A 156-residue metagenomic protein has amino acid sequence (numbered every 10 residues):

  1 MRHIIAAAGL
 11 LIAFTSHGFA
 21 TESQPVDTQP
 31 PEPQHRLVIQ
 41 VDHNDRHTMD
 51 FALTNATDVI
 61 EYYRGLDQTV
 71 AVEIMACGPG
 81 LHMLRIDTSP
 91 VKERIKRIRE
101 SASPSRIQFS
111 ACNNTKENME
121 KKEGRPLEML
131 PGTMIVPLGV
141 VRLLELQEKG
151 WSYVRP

Functional and structural regions predicted by a protein language model:
M1-I4: Positively charged n-region of N-terminal signal peptides that target proteins for export
A7-S16: Bacterial N-terminal signal peptides
G18-A20: Boundary at the C-terminal end of the N-terminal hydrophobic targeting segment
P31-N44, M75-P79: Acidic/histidine-rich, surface-exposed loop or edge segments in extracytoplasmic proteins
V41-L53, I86: Short, glycine-rich nucleotide/cofactor-binding loops
D50-G65: Histidine-anchored nucleotide/phosphate-binding helix
V70-L84, T115: Acidic helix-start/capping segments at beta-turn-to-alpha-helix junctions
R85-P156: A cross-taxonomic marker for long C-terminal extensions/tails that follow the last structured domain
